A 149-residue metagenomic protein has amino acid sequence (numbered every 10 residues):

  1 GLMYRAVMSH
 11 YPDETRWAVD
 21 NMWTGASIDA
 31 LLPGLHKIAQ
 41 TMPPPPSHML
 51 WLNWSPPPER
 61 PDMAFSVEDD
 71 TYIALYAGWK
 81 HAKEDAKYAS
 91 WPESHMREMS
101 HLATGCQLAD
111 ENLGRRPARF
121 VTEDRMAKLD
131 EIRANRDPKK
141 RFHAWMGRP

Functional and structural regions predicted by a protein language model:
G1-P149: Soluble FAD-dependent oxygen oxidases
